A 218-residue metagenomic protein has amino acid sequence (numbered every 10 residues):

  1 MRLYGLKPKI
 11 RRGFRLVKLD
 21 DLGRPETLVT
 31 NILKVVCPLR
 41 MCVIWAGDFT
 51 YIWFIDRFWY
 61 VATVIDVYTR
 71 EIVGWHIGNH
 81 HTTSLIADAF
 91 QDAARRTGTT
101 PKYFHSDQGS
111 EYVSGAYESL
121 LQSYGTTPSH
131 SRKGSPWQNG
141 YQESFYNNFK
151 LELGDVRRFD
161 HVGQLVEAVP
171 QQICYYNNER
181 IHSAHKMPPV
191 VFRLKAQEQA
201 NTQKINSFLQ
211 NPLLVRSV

Functional and structural regions predicted by a protein language model:
M1, L33, D48, V64 (+10 more regions): Mobile genetic element proteins and their domesticated derivatives, centered on retroelements and DNA transposons
M1-M41, S135, P188-A200: Basic, flexible linker segments flanking DNA-binding modules in nucleic acid-interacting mobile-element proteins
K18-D20, S106-Q108, S114-E118, P128-L151 (+2 more regions): RNase H-like two-metal-ion nuclease catalytic core shared by retroviral integrases and related mobile-element nucleases
P38-V73, N79-H80: An active-site-proximal beta-strand-loop segment
W53, R57, W75-T97, V113: Active-site beta-loop-alpha junctions of metal-dependent nucleic acid enzymes, especially the RNase H-like/DDE
E71-W75, P128-S131, D155: Short small-residue beta-strand/loop micro-motif enriched in glycine and branched aliphatics
T99-P101: A general structural motif
Q122-T126, N148-V218: C-terminal domain-tail junction helix/linker
